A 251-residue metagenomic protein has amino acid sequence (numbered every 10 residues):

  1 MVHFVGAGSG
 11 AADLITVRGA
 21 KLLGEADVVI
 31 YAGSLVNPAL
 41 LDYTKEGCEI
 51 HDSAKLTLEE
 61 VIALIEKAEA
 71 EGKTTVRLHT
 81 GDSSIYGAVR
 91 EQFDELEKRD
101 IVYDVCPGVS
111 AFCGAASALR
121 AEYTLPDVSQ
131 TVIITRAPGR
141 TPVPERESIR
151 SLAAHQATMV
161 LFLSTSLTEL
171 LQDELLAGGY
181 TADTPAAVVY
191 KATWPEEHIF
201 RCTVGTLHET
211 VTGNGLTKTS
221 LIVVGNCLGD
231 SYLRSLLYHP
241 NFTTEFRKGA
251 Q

Functional and structural regions predicted by a protein language model:
M1-C106, H208, S220: Class I S-adenosyl-L-methionine
V2, E60, E71-T75, T131 (+2 more regions): A contiguous loop/helix-start segment that scaffolds small-molecule binding in enzyme catalytic cores
S9-G10, S34-V36, S53-E59, V109-A111 (+3 more regions): Short, acidic/turn-prone active-site loops that include or flank metal/cofactor- and phosphate-binding residues
A11, D82-H155, H198-R201: Class I SAM-dependent methyltransferase SAM-binding "motif I" and its flanking Rossmann-like core
I15-V17, G114-S117, L171-Q172: Short hydrophobic alpha-helical segments that form membrane-spanning helices or hydrophobic packing faces of helical
L35-N37, S84, A111, L167 (+1 more regions): Alpha-helix capping/helix-boundary segments
A39-L40, G87, C113-G114, L170-L171: Phosphate- and divalent-cation-binding pockets in alpha/beta enzyme and binding domains that engage nucleotide-derived
C48-A54, D100-D104, Y123-Q130, G179-V188: Short hydrophobic/aromatic-enriched beta-strand-loop microsegments
